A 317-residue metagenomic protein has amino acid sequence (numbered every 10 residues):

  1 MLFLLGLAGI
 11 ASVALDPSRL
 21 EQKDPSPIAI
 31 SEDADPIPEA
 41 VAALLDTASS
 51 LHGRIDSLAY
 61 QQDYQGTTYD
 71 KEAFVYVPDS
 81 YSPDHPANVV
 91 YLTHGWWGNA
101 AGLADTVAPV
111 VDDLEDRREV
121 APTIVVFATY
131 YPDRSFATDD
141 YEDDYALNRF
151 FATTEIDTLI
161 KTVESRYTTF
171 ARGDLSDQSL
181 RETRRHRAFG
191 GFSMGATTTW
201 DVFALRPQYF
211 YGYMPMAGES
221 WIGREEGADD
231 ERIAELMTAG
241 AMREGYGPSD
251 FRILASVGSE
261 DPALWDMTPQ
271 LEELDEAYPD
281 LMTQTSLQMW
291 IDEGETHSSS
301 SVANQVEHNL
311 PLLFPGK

Functional and structural regions predicted by a protein language model:
L5-K317: Non-catalytic cap/lid and distal C-terminal segments of serine-dependent acyl enzymes
